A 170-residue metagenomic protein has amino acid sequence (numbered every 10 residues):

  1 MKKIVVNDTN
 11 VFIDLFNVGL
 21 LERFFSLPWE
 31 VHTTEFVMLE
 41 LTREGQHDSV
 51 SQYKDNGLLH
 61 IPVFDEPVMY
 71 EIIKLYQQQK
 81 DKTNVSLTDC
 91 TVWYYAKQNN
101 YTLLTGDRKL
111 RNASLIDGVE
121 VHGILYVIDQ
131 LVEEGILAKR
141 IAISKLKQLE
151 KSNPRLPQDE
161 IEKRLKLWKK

Functional and structural regions predicted by a protein language model:
K3-Y101, R108, V119, L146 (+1 more regions): Active-site-proximal, substrate-binding regions of enzyme catalytic domains and RNA-binding/basic surfaces
R111-K170: Acidic, PIN/NYN-like endoribonuclease modules and their adjacent C-terminal/linker elements
